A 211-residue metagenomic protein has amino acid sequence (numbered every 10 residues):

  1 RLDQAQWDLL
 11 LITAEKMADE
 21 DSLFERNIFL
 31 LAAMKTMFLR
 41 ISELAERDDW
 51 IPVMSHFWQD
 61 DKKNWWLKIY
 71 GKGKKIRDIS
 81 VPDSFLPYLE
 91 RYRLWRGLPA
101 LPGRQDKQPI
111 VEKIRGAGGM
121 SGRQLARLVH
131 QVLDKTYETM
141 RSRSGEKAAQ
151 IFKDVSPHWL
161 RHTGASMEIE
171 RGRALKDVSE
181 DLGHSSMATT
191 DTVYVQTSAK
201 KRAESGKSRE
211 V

Functional and structural regions predicted by a protein language model:
R1-I12, K74-S84, A100-D106, R127: DNA breakage-rejoining catalytic core of tyrosine-based enzymes
W7, L23-I28, G122, A126 (+1 more regions): Short, leucine-enriched amphipathic alpha-helices that occur as contiguous helical runs
D8-I41: Basic, Lys/Arg- and aromatic-enriched nucleic-acid-binding interface segment
A32, T36, H158-S185: C-terminal catalytic core of tyrosine-transesterase DNA break-rejoin enzymes
E46-R91, G97: Conserved tyrosine-mediated DNA breakage-rejoining catalytic core shared by Y-recombinases
I51-M54, D154, R173-V193: Short, polar N-cap/turn motifs at the start of nucleic acid-interacting alpha helices
P82-I151: Active-site/catalytic core of tyrosine-dependent DNA strand-transfer enzymes
T192-V211: DNA/chromatin major-groove-contacting recognition/catalytic segments
